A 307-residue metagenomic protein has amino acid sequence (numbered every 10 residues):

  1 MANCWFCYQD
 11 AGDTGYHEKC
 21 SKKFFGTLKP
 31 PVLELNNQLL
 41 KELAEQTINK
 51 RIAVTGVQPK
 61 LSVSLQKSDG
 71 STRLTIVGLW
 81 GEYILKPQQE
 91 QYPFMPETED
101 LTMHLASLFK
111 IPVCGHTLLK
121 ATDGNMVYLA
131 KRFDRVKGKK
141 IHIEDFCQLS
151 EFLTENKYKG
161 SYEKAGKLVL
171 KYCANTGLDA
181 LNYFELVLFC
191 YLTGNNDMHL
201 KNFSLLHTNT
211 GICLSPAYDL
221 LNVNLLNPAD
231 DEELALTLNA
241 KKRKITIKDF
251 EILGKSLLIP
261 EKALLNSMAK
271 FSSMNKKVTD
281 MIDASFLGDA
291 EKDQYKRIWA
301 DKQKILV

Functional and structural regions predicted by a protein language model:
M1-K41, E45-T47, K171, I212 (+2 more regions): Regulatory N- and C-terminal appendages and interdomain linkers associated with kinase/kinase-like NTP transferase
L39-K157, K262: Conserved ATP-binding subdomain of kinase catalytic cores across diverse folds
V63, A106, F146, D197 (+3 more regions): A residue-level signal for conserved active-site and pocket-lining positions in enzyme catalytic cores
V63, N222, L226-K244: Active-site activation/catalytic loop segments of kinase-like enzymes and analogous catalytic loops in related
Q91-S107, N156, S161-L226: Conserved kinase catalytic-core segment
T122-D123, V127-L192, L236-A240, I252 (+2 more regions): ATP-dependent phospho-/nucleotidyl transfer catalytic cores
I141, C147, L221-A229, L258: C-terminal regulatory or interaction extensions
N239-A300: Mobile late-domain/C-terminal helix-loop "cap" segments that border catalytic sites or the cytosolic face
